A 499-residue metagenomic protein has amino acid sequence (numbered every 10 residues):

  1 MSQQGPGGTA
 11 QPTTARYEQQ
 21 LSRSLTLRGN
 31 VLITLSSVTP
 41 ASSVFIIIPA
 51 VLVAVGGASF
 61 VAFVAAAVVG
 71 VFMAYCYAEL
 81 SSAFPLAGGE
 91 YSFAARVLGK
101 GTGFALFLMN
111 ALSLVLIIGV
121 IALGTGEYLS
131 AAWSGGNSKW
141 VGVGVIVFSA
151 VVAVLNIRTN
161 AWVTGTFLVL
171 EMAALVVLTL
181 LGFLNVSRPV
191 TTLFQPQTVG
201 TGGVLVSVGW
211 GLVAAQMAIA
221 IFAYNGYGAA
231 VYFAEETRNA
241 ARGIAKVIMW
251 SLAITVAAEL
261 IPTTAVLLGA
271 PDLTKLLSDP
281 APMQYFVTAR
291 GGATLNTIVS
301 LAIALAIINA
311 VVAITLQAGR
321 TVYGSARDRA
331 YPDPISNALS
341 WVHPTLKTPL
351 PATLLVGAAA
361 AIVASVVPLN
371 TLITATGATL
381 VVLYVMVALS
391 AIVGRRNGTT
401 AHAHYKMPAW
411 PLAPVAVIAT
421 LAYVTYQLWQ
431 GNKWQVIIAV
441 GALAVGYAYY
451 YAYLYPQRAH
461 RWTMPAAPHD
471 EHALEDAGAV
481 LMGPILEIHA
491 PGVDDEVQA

Functional and structural regions predicted by a protein language model:
M1-I48, V53-A58, V71, Y75 (+5 more regions): Membrane-interface "cap" regions at the ends of multi-pass membrane proteins
A15, S22-E127, I221-F222, G228-V231 (+2 more regions): Transmembrane helix-boundary motif of multi-pass solute transporters/channels
R16-L21, S59-F60, G136-N137, T166-S300 (+1 more regions): Helix-loop-helix junctions that connect adjacent transmembrane segments in multi-pass membrane transporters
Y91, A95, I121-G142, A174 (+4 more regions): Helix-loop-helix connectors at the membrane interface of multi-pass transporters/channels
S92-F93, G99, S130-A132, Q197-T198 (+4 more regions): TM-loop-TM module centered on a large, flexible mid-protein loop between adjacent transmembrane helices in multi-pass
G126, S138-Q195, N225, V247-A253 (+3 more regions): Membrane-interface loop-to-helix entry segments
V163, A338-L350, Y384-N432, H460: C-terminal membrane-solvent junction of multi-pass transporters and transport-like membrane proteins
T374-A375, T379, A409-A499: A generic transmembrane alpha-helix motif of multi-pass inner-membrane proteins
